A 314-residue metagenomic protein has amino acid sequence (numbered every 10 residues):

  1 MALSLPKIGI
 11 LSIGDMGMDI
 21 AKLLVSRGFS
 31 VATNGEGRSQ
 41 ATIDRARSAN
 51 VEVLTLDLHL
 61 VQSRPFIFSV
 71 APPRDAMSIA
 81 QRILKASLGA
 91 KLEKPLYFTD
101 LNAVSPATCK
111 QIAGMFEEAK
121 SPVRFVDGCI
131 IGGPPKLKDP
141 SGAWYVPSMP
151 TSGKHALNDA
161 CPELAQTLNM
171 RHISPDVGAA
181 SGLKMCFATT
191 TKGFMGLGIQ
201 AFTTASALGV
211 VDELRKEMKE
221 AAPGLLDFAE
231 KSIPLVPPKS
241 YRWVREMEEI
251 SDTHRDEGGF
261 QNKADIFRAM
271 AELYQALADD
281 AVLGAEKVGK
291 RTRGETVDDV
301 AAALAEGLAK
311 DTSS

Functional and structural regions predicted by a protein language model:
M1-F66, G89-L92: NAD(P)+-binding Rossmann beta1-loop-alpha1 motif at the extreme N-terminus of oxidoreductases
S4-K7, A271-S314: NAD(P)-dependent dehydrogenase/reductase Rossmann-like domain
I13, N34-G35, S69, L101-N102 (+4 more regions): Glycine- and other small-residue-rich loops at beta-strand/loop junctions that grip anionic moieties
S30, E52, Y97, R124 (+1 more regions): Conserved beta-strand segments of alpha/beta enzyme cores
L58-G128: Rossmann-fold NAD(P) dinucleotide-binding segment
V104-K192: Rossmann-fold dinucleotide-binding core
L183-R293: Helical "substrate-binding/catalytic lid" subdomain of Rossmann-like NAD(P)-dependent dehydrogenases/reductases
